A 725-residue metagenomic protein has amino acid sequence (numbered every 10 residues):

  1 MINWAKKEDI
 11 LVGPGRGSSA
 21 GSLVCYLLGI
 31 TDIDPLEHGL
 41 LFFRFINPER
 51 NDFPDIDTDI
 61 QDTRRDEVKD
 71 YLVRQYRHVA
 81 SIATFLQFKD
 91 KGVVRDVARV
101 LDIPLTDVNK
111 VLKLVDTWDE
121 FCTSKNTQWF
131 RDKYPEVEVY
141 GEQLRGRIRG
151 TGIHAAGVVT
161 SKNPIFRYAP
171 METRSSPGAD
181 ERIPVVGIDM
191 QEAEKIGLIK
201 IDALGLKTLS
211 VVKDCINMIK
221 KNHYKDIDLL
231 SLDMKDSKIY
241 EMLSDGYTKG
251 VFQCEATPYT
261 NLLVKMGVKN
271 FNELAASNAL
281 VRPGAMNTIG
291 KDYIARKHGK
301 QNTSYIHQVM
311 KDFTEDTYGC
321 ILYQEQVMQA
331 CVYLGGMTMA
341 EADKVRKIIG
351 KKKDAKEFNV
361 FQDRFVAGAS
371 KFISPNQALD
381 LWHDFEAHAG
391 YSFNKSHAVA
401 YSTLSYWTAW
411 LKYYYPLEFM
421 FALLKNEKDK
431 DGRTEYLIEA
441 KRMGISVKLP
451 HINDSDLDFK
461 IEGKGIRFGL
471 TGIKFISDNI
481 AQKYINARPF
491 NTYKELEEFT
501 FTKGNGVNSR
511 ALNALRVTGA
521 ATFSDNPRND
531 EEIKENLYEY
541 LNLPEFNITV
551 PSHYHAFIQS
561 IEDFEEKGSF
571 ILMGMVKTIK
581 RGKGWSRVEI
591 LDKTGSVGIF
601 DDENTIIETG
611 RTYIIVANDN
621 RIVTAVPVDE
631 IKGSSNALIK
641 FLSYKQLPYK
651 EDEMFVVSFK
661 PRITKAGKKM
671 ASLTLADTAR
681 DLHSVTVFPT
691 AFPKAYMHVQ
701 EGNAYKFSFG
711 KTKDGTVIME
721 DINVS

Functional and structural regions predicted by a protein language model:
M1-S725: Noncatalytic, beta-rich nucleic-acid-contacting surfaces in large DNA/RNA-processing enzymes
